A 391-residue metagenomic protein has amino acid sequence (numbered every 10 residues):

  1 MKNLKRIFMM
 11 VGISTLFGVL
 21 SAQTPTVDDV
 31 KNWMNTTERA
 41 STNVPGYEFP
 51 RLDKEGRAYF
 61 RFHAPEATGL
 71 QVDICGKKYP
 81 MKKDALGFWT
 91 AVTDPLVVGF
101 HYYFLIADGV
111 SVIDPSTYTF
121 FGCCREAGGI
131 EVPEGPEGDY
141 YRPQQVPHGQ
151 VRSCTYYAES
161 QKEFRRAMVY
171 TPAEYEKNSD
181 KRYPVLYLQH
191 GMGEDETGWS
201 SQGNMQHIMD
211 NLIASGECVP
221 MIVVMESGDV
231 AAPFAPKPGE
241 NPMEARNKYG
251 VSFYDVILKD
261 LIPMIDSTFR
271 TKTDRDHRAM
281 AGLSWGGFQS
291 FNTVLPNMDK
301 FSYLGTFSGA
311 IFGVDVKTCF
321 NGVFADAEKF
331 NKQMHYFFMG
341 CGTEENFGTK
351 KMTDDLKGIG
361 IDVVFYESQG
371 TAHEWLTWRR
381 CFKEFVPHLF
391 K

Functional and structural regions predicted by a protein language model:
M1-P25: Bacterial Sec-dependent N-terminal signal peptides
Q23-D29, W33-S41, G46-Y47, L52-K78 (+1 more regions): Non-catalytic cap/lid and distal C-terminal segments of serine-dependent acyl enzymes
